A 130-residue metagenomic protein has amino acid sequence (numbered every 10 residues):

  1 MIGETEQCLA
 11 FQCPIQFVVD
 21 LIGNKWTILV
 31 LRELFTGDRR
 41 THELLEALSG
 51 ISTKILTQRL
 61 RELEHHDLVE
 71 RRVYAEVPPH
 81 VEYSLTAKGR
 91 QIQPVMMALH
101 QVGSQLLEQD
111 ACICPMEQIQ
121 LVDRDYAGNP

Functional and structural regions predicted by a protein language model:
M1-A10, H65, E70, A87-P130: C-terminal regulatory/oligomerization modules of transcriptional regulators
L9-I55, E82, I113: N-terminal helix-turn-helix DNA-binding core of bacterial DNA-binding proteins
F17, E46, Q58, P94-M97 (+1 more regions): Generic recognition of well-ordered alpha-helical segments within structured catalytic/regulatory domains
T36, V77, R90-Q91: Glycine-/small-residue-rich active-site loops that bind phosphorylated ligands and cofactors
L56, L60-L63: Basic amphipathic alpha-helical segments that dock to polyanions
E64-S84: Beta-hairpin "wing" of winged helix-turn-helix
